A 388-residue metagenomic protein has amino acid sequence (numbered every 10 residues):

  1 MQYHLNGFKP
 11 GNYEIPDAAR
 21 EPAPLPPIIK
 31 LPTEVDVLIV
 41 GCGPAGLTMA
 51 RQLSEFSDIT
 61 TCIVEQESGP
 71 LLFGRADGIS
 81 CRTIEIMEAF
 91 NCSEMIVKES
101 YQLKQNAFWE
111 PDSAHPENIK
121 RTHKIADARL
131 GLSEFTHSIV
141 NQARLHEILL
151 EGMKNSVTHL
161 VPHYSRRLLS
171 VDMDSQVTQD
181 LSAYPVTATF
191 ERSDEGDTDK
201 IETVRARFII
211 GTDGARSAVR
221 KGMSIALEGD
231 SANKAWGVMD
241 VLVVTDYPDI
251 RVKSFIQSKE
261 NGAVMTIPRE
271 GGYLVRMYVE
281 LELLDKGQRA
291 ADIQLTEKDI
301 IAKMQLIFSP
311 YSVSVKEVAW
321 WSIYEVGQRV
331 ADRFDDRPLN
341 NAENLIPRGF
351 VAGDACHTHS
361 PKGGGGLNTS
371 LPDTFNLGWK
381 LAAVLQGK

Functional and structural regions predicted by a protein language model:
M1-V37, Q52-I59, Q179-A183: Extreme N-terminal leader/targeting segments of oxidoreductases
H4, L72-H159, H163-S165, D172-S182 (+2 more regions): Active-site-adjacent segment of FAD-dependent monooxygenases/related oxidoreductases
T33-V35, G196-F208, T212, L345: Core beta-strand elements of the Rossmann-like FAD/NAD(P) dinucleotide-binding domain in flavoenzyme oxidoreductases
V37-I39, T61, G349: Conserved hydrophobic helix-helix packing surfaces used for dimerization/oligomerization
C42-A50, L149, G211, V318 (+1 more regions): Conserved mid-domain beta->alpha element of the FAD-binding
R51-D77: Glycine-rich FAD pyrophosphate-binding loop
E151, D194-G196, F208-V330: Conserved FAD-binding catalytic core of PHBH/FMO-like flavoproteins
D172-T203: Conserved beta-strand-loop-beta-strand element in the redox core of flavoprotein oxidoreductases
